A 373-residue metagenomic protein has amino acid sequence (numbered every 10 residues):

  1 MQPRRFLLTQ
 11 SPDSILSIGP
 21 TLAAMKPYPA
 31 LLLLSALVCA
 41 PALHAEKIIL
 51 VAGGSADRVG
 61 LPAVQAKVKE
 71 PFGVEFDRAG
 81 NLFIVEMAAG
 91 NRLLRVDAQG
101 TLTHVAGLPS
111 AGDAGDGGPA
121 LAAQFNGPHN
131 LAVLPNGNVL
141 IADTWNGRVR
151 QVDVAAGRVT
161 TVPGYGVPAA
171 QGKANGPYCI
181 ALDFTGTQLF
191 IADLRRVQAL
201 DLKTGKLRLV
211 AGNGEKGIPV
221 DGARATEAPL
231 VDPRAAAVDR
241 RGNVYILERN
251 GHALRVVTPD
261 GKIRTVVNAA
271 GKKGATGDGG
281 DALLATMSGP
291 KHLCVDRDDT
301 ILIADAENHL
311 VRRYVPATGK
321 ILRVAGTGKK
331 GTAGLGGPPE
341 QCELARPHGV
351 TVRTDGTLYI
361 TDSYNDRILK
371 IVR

Functional and structural regions predicted by a protein language model:
E46-E70, T101-G127, A156-Y178, K206-D232 (+2 more regions): Gly/Pro-rich loop segments of beta-rich domains
F76-A79, V133-N136, L182-G186, V238-R241 (+2 more regions): Residue-level detector of Asp-centered blade-edge/turn motifs that repeat once per structural unit in beta-propeller
N81-I84, N138-L140, Q188-F190, N243-I246 (+2 more regions): Conserved beta-propeller blade signature
M87-A88, T144-W145, L194, L202 (+3 more regions): Short loop/turn segments immediately following the C-termini of beta-strands
N91-R95, G147-Q151, R195-Q198, H252-R255 (+2 more regions): A short loop-to-beta-strand structural motif that recurs across blades of beta-propeller domains
V96-T101, D153-G157, D201-G205, V257-K262 (+2 more regions): Short loop/turn segments that connect beta-strands within beta-propeller blades
R346-R373: Blade-level signature of beta-propeller repeat domains, shared across WD40, Kelch, NHL, RCC1 and BNR/Asp-box propellers
